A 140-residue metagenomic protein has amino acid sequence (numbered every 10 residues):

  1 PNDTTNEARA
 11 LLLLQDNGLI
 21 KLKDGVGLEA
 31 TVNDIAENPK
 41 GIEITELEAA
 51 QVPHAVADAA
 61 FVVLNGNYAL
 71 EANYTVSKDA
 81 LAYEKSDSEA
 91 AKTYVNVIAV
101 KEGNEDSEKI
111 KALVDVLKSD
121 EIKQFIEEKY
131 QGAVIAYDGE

Functional and structural regions predicted by a protein language model:
P1-N38, F61, A91-T93, D120: Bilobed "Venus flytrap"/periplasmic-binding protein-like clamshell domains and structurally analogous long
D3-E7, A50-V52, N67-E71, N104-E105: Solvent-exposed loop/turn segments at secondary-structure junctions within structured extracellular/periplasmic domains
A8-Q15, L117-Y137: Periplasmic-binding protein-like
R9, E105-V116: Short amphipathic alpha-helical coupling segments at ligand-binding clamshell hinges and other catalytic/signaling
K23-D24, G41-L47: Short beta-strand-to-loop elements that line the ligand-binding cleft of bilobed periplasmic-binding protein-like
T31, T45, N73-A90: Short beta-strand->loop
P53-A80: A ligand-binding cleft/hinge motif common to bilobed small-molecule-binding domains
Y94-S107: A bilobed periplasmic-binding-protein/Venus flytrap-type ligand-binding module shared by bacterial periplasmic
